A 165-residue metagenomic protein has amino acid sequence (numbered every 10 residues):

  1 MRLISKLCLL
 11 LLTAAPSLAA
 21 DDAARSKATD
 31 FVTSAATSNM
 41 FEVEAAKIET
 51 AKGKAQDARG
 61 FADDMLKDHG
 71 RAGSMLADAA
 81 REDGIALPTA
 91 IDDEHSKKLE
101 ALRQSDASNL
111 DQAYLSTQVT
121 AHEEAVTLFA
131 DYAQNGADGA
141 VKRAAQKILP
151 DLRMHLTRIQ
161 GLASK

Functional and structural regions predicted by a protein language model:
R2-L11, L18-K165: His/Met- and acidic-residue-enriched segments that coordinate or traffic transition-metal cofactors and support
